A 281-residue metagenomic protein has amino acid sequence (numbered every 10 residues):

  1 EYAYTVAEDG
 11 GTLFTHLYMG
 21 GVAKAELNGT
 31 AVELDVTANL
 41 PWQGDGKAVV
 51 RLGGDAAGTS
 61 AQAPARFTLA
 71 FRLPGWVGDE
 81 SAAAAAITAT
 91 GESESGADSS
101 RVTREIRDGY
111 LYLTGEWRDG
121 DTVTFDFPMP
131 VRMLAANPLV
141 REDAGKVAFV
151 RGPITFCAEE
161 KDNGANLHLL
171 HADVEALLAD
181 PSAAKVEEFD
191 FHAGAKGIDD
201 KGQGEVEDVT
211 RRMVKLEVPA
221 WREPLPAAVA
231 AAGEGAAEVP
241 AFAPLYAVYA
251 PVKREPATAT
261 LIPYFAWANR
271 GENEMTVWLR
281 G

Functional and structural regions predicted by a protein language model:
E1-Q43, R51, A57-G58, Q62 (+4 more regions): C-terminal beta-rich recognition modules with glycine/proline-rich loops and embedded aromatic residues
V32, L69, S100-V102: Short beta-strand segments
G46-V50, F67-L69: Structural beta-strand segments of beta-rich domains
A57-G58, Q62-R66, A86-T90, D98 (+1 more regions): Intrinsic disorder/low-complexity segments
A63-F67, S81, D119: Short loop/turn segments at connectors of secondary-structure elements within structured domains
A65-V77: Surface-exposed beta-strand/loop patches in extracellular or lumenal glycoproteins
F71, I87, V123-F125: Hydrophobic, well-ordered secondary-structure elements that form the walls of internal hydrophobic environments
D79-T114, M133-L139: Solvent-exposed beta-strand/loop surfaces of large extracellular or lumenal domains
